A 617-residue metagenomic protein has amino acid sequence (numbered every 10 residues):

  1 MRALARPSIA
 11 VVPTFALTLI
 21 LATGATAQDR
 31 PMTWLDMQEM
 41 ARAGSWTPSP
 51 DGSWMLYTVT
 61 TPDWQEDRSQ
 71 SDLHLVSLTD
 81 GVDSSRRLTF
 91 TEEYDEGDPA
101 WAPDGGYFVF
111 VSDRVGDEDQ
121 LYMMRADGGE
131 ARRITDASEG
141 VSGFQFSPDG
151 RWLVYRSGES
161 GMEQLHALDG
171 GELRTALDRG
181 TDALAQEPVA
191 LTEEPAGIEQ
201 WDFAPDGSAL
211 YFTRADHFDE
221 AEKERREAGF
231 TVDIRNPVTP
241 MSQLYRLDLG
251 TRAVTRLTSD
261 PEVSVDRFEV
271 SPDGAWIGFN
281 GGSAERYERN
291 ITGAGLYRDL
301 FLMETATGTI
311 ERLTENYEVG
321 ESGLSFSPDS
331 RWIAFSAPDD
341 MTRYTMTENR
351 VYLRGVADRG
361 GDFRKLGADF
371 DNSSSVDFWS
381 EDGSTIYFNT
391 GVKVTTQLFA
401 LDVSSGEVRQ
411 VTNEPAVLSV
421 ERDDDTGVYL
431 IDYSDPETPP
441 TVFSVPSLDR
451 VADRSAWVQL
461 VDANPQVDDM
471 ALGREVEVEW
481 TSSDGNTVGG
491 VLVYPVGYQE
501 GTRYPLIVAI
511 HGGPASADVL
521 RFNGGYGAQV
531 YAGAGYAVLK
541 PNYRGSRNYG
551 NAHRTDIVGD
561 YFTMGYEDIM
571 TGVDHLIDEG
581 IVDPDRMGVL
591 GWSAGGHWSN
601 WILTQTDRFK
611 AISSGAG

Functional and structural regions predicted by a protein language model:
A10-A22: Bacterial N-terminal signal peptides
W34, S419-G617: Serine-hydrolase catalytic core recognition
L35-S71: Beta-strand-rich domains and repeat architectures in extracellular enzymes and scaffolds, especially beta-propellers
T47, A100, Q145, D202 (+4 more regions): Conserved beta-strand position repeated across blades of beta-propeller domains
P50-D51, P103-D104, P148-D149, P205-D206 (+4 more regions): Residue-level detector of Asp-centered blade-edge/turn motifs that repeat once per structural unit in beta-propeller
G52-M55, G105-V109, G150-L153, L210 (+4 more regions): Hydrophobic beta-strand positions that form the internal "hydrophobic ladder" of WD40/Gbeta-like beta-propeller blades
V59-D72, T89-E96, V109-Y122, E130 (+12 more regions): A flexible loop/linker signature enriched in serine peptidases of the S9 family
L78-G81, R125-G129, D169-E172, A183 (+5 more regions): Short loop/turn segments that connect beta-strands within beta-propeller blades
